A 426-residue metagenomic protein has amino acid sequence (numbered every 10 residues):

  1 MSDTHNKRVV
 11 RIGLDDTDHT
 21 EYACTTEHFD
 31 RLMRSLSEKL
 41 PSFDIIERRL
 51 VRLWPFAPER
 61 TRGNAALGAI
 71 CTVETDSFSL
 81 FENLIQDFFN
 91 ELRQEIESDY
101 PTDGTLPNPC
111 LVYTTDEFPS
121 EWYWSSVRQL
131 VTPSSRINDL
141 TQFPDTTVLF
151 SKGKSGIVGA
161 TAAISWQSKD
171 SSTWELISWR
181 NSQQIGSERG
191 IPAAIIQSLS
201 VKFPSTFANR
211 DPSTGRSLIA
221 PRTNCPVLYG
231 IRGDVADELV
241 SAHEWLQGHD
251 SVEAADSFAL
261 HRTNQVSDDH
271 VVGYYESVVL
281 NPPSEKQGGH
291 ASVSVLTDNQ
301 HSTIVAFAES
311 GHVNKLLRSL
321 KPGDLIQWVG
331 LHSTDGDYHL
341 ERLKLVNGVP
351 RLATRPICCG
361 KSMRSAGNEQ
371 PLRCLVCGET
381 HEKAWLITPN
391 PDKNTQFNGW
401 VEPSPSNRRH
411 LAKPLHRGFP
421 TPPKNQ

Functional and structural regions predicted by a protein language model:
N6-R52: N-terminal ordered "arm"
F78-F81, I85-V266: Long, hydrophobic alpha/beta structural blocks
D268-G289, L352-P356: Structural detector for short beta-strands of small beta-barrel domains
E276-N281, P322-G336: Flexible glycine-rich surface loops and low-complexity tracts that mediate binding to linear polymers
S284-S310: OB-fold (S1/OB) nucleic-acid-binding surfaces
K286-G288, S333-E341: Short, Lys/Arg- and Gly-enriched loop/turn segments at beta-strand edges
G311-Q327: Short nucleic-acid-contacting surface segments enriched for D/E, G, S/T with interspersed K/R
K344-R409: Cys/His-rich short segments
